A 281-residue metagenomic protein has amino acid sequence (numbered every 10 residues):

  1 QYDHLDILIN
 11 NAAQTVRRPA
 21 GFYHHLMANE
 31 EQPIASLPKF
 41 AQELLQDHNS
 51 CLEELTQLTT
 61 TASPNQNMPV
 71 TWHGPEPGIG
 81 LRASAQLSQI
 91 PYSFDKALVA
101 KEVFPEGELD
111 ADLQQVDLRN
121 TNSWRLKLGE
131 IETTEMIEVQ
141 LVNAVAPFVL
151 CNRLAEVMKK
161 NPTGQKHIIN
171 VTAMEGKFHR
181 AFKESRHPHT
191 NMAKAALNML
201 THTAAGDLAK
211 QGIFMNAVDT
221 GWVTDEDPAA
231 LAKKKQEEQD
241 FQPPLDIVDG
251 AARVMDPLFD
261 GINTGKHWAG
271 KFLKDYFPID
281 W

Functional and structural regions predicted by a protein language model:
Q1-N10, F22, P33: A glycine-rich helix->loop->beta "capping" turn within Rossmann-like NAD(P)(H)-dependent oxidoreductase domains
Y2, T15, P19, R153-G164: A short helix-coil junction within the Rossmann-fold of NAD(P)-dependent oxidoreductases
N11-A12, I168-E175, V218-T220: SDR active-site strand-loop-helix element
S50-V103, K234-W281: C-terminal helical subdomain
C151, A193: Active-site helix of classical SDR
A155, A196, T201-A209, F214: Catalytic Tyr-X3-Lys helix of short-chain dehydrogenase/reductase
L208-T220, T264-F272: Conserved Rossmann-fold SDR core element
